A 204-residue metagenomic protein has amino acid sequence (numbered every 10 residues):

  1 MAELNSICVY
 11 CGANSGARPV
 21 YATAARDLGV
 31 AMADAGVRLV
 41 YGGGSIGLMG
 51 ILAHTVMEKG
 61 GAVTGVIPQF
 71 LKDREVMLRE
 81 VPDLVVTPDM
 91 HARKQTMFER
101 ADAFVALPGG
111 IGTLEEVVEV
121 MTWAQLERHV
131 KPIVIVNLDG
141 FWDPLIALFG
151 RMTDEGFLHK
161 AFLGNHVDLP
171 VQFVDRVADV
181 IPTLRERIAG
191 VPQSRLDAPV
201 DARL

Functional and structural regions predicted by a protein language model:
M1-R100, L138-G140, P144-L204: A cross-family phosphate/adenosyl-ligand binding-site feature
A62, Q125-L138: Gly/Pro- and small hydrophobic-enriched strand-loop and loop-to-helix capping segments that sit at the rims
A92-L126, V134, G190-D197: Active-site/ligand-binding-proximal alpha/beta "capping" segment
L107-P108, P132-V136, D168-V171: Flexible, glycine/proline-enriched loop segments at strand-loop-helix junctions that form or flank small-ligand binding
